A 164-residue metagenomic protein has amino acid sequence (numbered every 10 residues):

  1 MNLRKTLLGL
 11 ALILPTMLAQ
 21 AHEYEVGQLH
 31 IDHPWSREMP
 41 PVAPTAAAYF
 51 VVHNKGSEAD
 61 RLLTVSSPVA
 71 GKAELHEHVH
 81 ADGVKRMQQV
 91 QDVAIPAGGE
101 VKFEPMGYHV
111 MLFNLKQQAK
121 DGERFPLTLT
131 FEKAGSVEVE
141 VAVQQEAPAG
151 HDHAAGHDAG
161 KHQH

Functional and structural regions predicted by a protein language model:
M1-L8: Bacterial N-terminal signal peptides that target proteins for export
L12-I13: Short, linear, compositionally biased motifs with a strong N-terminal bias
T16-Q20: N-terminal signal peptide c-region/cleavage motif recognized by signal peptidases
H22-H164: Compact, glycine-rich, soluble single-domain proteins
